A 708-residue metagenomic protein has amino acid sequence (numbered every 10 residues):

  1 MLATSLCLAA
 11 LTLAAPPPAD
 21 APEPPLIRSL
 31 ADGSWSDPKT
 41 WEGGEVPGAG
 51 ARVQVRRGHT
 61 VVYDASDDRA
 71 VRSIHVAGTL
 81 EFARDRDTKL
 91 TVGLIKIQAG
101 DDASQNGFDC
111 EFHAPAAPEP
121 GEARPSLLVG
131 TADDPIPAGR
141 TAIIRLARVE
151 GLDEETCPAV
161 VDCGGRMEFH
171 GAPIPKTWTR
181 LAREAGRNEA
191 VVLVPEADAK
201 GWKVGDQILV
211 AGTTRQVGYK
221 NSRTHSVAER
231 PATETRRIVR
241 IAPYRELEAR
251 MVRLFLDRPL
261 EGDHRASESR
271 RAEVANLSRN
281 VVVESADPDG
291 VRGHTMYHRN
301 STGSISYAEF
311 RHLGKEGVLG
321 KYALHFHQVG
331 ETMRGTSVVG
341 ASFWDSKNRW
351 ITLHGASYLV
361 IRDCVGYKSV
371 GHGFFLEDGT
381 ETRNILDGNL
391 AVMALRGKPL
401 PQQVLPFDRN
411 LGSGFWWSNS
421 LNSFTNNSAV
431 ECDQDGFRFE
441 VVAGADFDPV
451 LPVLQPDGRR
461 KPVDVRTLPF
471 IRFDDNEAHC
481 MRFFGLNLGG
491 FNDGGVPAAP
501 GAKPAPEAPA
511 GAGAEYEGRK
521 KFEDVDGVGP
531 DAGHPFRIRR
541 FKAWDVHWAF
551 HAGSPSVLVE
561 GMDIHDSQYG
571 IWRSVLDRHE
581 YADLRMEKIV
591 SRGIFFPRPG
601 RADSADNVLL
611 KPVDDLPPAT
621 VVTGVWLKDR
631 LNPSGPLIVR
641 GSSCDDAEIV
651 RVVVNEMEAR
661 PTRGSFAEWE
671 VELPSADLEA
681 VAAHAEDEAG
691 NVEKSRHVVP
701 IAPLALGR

Functional and structural regions predicted by a protein language model:
P24-R57, A197-Q207: Acidic Gly/Asp/Thr-rich repetitive segments characteristic of extracellular carbohydrate-active and adhesion proteins
W41, R279, G303-H312, R334-K347 (+9 more regions): Right-handed parallel beta-helix
G50-R180, W202, D206-L209, Q216 (+8 more regions): Extracellular beta-helix/beta-solenoid repeat scaffolds
D85-R86, D101-A103, D287-H294, G314-Y322 (+9 more regions): Short glycine/acidic-rich loop motifs that flank beta-strands on beta-rich extracellular proteins
P137-A138, I143-L152, K220, D289-H298 (+4 more regions): Right-handed parallel beta-helix
P195, A211, I638-C644: Short edge beta-strand/loop segments characteristic of extracellular beta-sandwich folds
F491, P612-P633, A702-R708: Short, compositionally biased P/S/T/A/G/V-rich stretches that sit at domain boundaries
K628-I638, C644-G707: Long, low-complexity serine/threonine/glycine- and acidic-rich segments characteristic of extracellular
